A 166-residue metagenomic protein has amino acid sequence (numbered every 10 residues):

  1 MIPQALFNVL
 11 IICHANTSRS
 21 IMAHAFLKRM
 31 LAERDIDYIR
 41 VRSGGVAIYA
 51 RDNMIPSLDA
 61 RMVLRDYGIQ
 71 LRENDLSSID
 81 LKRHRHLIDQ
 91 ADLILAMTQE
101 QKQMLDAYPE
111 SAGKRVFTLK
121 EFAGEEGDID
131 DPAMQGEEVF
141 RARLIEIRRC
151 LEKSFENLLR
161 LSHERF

Functional and structural regions predicted by a protein language model:
I2-F166: Short polar/charged helix/loop
